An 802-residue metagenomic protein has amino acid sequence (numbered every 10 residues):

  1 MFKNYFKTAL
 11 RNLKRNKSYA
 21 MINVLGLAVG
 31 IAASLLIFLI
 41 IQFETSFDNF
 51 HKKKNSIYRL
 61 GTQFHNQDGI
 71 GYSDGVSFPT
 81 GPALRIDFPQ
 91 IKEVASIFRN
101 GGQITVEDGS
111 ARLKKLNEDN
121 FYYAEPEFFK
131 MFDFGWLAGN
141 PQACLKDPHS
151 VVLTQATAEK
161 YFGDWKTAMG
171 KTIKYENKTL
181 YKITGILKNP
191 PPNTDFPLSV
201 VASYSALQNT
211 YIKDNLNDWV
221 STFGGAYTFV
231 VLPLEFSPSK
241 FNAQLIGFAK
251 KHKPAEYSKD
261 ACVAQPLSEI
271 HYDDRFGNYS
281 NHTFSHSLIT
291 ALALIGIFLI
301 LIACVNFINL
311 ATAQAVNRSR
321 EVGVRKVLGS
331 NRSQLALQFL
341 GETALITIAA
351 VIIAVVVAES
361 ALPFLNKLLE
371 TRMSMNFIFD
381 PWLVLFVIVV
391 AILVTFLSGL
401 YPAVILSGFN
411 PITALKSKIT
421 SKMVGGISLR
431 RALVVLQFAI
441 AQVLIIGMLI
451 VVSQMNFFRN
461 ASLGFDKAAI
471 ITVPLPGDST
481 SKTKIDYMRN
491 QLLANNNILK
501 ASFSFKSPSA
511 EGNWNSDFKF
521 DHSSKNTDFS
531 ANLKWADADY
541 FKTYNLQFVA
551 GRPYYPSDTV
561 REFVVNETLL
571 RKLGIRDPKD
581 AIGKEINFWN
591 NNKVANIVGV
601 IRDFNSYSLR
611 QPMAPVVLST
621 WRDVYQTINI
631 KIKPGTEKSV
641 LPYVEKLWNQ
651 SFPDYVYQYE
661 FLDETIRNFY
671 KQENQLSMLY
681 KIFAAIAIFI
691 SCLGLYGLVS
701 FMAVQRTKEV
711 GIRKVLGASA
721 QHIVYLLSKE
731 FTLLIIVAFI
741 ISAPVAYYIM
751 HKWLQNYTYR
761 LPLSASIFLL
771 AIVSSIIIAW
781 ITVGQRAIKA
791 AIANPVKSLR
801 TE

Functional and structural regions predicted by a protein language model:
M1-M21, Y279-N281, A311-I348, S360-K482 (+2 more regions): Alpha-helical transmembrane segments of integral membrane proteins
K3-R11, R15, Y19, H51 (+13 more regions): Membrane-helix entry/capping segments
R15-I41, F284-R320, I348, L429-Q454 (+3 more regions): Hydrophobic alpha-helical transmembrane segments of multi-pass inner-membrane transport and secretion
N16, V305-A344, G694-T732, R786 (+1 more regions): Interfacial "coupling" helices/loops that link adjacent transmembrane helices in transporter permeases
A32, L39, V263, A344-P411 (+2 more regions): Small-residue-rich transmembrane alpha-helices
F38-Q103, N217, S221-F229, N242-Q244 (+4 more regions): Membrane-proximal extracellular/periplasmic loop immediately following the first transmembrane helix
E125-A138, V151-S287, Y487-Q672: Mid-to-C-terminal secondary-structure elements that act as membrane-proximal/extracytoplasmic interface segments
P653-F739, A743, M750, I792: C-terminal transmembrane helical bundles of large multi-pass transporters and their helix-start/helix-kink determinants
